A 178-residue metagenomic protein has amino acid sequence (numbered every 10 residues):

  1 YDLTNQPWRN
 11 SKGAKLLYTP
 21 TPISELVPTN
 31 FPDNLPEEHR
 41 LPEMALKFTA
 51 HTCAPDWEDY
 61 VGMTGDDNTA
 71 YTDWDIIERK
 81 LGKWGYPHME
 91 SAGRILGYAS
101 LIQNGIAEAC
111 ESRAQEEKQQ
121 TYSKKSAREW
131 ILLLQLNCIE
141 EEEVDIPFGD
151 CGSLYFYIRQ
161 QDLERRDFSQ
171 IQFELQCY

Functional and structural regions predicted by a protein language model:
Y1-Y178: Preference for intrinsically disordered or flexible, low-complexity segments and adjacent hinge/connector residues
